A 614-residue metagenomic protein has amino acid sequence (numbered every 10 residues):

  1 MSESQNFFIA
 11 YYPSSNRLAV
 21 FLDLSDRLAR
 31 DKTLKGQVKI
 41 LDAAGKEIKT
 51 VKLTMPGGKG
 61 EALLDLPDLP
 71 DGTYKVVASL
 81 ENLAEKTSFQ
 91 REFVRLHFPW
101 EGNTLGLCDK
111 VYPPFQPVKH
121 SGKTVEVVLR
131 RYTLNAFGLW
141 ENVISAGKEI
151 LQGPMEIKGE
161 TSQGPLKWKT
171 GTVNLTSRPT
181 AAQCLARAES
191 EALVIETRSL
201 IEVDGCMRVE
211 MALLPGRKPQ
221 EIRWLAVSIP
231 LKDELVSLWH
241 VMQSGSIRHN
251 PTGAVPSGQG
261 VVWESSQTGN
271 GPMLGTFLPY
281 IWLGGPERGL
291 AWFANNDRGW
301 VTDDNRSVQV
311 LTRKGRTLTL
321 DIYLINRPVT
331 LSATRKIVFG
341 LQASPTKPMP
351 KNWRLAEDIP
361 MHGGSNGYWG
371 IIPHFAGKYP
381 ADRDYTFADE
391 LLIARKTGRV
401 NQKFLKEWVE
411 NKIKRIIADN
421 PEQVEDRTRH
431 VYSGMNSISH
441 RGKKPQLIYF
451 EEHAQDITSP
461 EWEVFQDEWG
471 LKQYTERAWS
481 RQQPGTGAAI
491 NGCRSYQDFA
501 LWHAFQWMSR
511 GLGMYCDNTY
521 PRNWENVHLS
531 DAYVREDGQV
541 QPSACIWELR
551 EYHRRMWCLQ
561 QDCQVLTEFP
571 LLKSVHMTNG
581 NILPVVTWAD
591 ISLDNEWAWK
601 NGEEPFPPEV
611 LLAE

Functional and structural regions predicted by a protein language model:
M1-R17, D23-S25: Short, compositionally biased P/S/T/A/G/V-rich stretches that sit at domain boundaries
M1-S4, R30, K49, P56-G60 (+7 more regions): Carbohydrate-recognition beta-sandwich/jelly-roll modules in extracellular/periplasmic carbohydrate-active proteins
L18-L24, L28-K52, A62, Y74-A78: Beta-strand-rich binding/interaction modules
F375-Y379, H453-T458, P521-N526, G580-P584: Flexible loop/turn segments at secondary-structure boundaries
T397-S509, N595-E596, N601-P605: Active-site-adjacent "subsite" loops/lids of carbohydrate-active enzymes
D456-G487, A544-E614: Glycan-recognition surfaces
S495-L583: Active-site neighborhood of glycoside hydrolase catalytic domains
